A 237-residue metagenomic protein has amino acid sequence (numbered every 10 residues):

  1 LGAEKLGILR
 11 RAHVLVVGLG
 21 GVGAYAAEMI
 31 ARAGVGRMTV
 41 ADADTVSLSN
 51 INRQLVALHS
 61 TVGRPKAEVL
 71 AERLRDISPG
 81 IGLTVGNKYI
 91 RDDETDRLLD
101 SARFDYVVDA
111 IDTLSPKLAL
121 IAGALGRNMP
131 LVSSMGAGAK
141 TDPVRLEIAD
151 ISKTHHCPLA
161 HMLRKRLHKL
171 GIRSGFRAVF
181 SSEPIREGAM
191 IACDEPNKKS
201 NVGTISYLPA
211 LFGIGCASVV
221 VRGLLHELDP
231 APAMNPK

Functional and structural regions predicted by a protein language model:
L1-K237: Adenine nucleotide-associated cytosolic modules
